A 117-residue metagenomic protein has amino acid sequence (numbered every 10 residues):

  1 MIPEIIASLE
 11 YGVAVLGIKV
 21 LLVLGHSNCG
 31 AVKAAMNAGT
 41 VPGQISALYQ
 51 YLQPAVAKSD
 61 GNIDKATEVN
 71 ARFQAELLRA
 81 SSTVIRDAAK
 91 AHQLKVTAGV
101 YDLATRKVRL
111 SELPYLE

Functional and structural regions predicted by a protein language model:
M1-K19, G30-E117: Divalent-metal-activated hydrolytic enzyme cores
V23: Conserved functional hotspot residues or short segments at active or partner-binding sites across diverse domains
H26-S27: Active-site cofactor/cluster-binding pocket
